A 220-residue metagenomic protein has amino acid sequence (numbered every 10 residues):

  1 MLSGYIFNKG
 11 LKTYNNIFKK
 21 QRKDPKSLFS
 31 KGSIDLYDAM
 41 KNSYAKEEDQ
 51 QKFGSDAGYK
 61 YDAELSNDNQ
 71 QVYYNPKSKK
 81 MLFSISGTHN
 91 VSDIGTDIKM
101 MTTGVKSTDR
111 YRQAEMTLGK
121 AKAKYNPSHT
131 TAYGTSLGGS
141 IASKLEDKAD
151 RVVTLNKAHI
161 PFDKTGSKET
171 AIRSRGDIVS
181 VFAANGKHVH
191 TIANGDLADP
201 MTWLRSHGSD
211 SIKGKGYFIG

Functional and structural regions predicted by a protein language model:
M1-F7, T102-V105: Short hydrophobic membrane-inserting alpha-helices and related fusion/pore-forming segments
G4-I6, G10-A45: Charged, compositionally biased non-catalytic regions
N8-I17, K23, K77-K80, P127 (+1 more regions): Serine hydrolase/lipase
R22, S27, I34, Y44-T131 (+3 more regions): A conserved cap/lid and substrate-binding interface adjacent to the catalytic center of lipid-processing enzymes
S33-L36, V91, R175, L197: Intrinsically disordered, low-complexity regulatory regions of eukaryotic regulatory proteins
G87-V91, L137-G139, A158-I160, G176-V179: Solvent-exposed loop/turn segments at secondary-structure junctions within structured extracellular/periplasmic domains
Y133-K144: Glycine-rich nucleophile elbow surrounding the catalytic serine of serine-hydrolase chemistry
